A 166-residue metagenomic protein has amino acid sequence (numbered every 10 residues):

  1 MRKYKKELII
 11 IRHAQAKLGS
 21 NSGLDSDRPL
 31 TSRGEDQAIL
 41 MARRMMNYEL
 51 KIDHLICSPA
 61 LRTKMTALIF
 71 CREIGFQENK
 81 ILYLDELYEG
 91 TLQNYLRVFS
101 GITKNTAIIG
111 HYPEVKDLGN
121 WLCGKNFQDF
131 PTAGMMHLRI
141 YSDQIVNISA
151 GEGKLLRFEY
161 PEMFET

Functional and structural regions predicted by a protein language model:
R2-E7, I11-L87, V115, K125 (+1 more regions): Active-site-proximal alpha-helix that buttresses catalytic centers in soluble enzyme cores
A14, L87-E89, Y141, P161: Short, solvent-exposed coil/turn elements at secondary-structure transition points
S20-G23, Y95, I148-G151: Short aromatic-enriched loop/helix-cap "lid" or pocket-rim segments at secondary-structure transitions that line
E86-F99: Short alpha-helix plus adjacent loop in nuclease-associated cores
G101, N105-A107, Y112-G134: Non-DNA-binding regulatory cores of transcription-related proteins, predominantly C-terminal effector-binding
N126-R157: Domain-level recognition of soluble alpha/beta enzyme cores, biased toward histidine phosphatases/phosphomutases
L155-T166: Active-site capping/gating segments
